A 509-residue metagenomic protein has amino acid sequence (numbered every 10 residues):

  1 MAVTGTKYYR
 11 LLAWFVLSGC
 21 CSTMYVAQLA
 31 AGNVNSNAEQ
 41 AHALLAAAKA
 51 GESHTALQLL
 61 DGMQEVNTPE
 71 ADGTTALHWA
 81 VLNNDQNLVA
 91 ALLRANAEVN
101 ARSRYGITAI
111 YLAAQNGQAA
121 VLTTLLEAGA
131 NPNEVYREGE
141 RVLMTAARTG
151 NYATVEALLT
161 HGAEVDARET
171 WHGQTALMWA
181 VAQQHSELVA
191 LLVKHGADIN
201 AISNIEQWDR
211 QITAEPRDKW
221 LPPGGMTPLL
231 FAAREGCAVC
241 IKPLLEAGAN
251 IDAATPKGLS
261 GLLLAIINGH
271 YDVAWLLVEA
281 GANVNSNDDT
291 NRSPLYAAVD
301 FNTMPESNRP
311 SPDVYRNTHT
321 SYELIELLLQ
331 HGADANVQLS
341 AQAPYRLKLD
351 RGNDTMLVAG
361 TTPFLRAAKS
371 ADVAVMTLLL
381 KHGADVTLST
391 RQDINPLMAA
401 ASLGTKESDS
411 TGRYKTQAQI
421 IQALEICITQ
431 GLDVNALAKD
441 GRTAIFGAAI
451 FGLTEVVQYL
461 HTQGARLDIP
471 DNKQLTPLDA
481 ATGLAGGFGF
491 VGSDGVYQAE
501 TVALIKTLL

Functional and structural regions predicted by a protein language model:
A13-T23: Bacterial N-terminal signal peptides
E39, A71-D72, R104-Y105, R137-E138 (+9 more regions): Ankyrin repeat start-site detector
A46-G51, W79-D85, L112-Q118, T145-N151 (+10 more regions): Ankyrin repeat A-helix N-terminal signature
T55, N87-L88, A120-V121, A153-T154 (+8 more regions): Conserved ankyrin/ankyrin-like repeat signature
L60-E65, A90-E98, T123-N131, E156-E164 (+8 more regions): Ankyrin repeat domain, specifically the short helix-to-loop turn at the C-terminus of the second helix of each repeat
T68-P69, V99-R102, P132-V135, V165-E169 (+8 more regions): Ankyrin repeat boundary signal
L467-L509: Leucine-rich solenoid repeat scaffolds
